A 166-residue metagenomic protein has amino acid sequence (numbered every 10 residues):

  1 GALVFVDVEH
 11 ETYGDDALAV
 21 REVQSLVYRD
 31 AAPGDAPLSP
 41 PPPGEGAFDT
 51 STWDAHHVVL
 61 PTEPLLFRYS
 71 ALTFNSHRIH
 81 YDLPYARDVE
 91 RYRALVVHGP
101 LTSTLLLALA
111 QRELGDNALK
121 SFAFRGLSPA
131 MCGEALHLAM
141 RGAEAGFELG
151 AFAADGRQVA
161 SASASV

Functional and structural regions predicted by a protein language model:
G1-P61, C132, H137-V166: HotDog/MaoC-like acyl-thioester-processing domains
P37-P40, A86, S121-F122: Short, charged/polar low-complexity linear motifs in solvent-exposed/disordered segments
P42-G44, R78-I79, R112-E113, A123-F124: Short secondary-structure boundary micro-motifs
D49-L114: Hot-dog-fold acyl-thioester-processing enzymes
Y92-R93, L101-A139, G146: Hydrophobic beta-strand-centered segment that forms part of the acyl-chain substrate-binding groove
